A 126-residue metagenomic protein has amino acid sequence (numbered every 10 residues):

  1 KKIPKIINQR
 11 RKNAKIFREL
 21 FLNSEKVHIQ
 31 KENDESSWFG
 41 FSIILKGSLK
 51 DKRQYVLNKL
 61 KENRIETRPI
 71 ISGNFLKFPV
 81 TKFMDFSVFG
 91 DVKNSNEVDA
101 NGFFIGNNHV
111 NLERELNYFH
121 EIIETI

Functional and structural regions predicted by a protein language model:
K1-I126: PLP-dependent aminotransferase class I/II
